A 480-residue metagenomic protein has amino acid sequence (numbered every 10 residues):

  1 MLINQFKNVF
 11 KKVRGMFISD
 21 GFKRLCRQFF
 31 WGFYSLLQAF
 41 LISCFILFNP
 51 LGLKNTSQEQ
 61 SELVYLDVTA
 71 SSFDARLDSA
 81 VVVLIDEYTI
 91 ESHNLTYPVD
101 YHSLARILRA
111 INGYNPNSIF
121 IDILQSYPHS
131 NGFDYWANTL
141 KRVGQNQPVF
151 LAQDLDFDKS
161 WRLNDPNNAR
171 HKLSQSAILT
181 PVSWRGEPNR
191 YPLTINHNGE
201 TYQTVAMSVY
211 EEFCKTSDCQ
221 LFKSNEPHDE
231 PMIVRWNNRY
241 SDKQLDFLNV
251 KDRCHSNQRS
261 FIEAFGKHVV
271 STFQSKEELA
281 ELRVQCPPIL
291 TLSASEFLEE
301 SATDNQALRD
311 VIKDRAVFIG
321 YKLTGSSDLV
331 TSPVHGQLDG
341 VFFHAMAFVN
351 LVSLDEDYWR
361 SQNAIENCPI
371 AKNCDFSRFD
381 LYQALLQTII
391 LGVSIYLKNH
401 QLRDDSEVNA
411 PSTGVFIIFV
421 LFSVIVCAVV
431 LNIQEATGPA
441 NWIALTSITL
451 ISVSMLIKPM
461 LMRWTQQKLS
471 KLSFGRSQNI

Functional and structural regions predicted by a protein language model:
L2-A384, M462-I480: Flexible inter-domain connectors and hinge/loop segments
F40-L51, Y396, H400, A428 (+1 more regions): Short hydrophobic alpha-helical membrane-anchoring segments
E366-R403, L445-M455: Selective detector of the "anchor" transmembrane alpha-helix that sits immediately C-terminal
I390-A436, M460-L472: Juxtamembrane interface at the cytosolic side of transmembrane helices
E435-I448: Loop-to-transmembrane alpha-helix initiation sites
